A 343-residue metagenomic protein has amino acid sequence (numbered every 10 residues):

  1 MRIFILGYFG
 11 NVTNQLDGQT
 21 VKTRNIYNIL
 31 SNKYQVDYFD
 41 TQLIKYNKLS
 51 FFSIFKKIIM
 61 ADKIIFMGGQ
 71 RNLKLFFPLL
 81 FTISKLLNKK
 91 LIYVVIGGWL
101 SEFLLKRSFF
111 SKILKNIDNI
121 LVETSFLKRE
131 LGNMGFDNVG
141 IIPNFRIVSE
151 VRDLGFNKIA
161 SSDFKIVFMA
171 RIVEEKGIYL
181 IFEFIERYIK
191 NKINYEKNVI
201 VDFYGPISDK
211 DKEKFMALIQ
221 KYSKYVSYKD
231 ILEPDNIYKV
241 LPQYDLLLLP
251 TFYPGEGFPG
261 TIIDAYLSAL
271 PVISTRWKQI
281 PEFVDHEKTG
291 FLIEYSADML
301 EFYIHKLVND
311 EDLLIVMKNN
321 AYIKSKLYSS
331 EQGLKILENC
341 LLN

Functional and structural regions predicted by a protein language model:
F4-L6, N157-K176, I181-R187, V201-D202: Conserved donor-binding/catalytic core segment of Leloir-type glycosyltransferases
L43, M169, N198-E213: Glycosyltransferase donor-sugar binding loop
K115-D153: Donor nucleotide-sugar binding/catalytic pocket of nucleotide-sugar-dependent glycosyltransferases
E213-E233: Nucleotide-activated donor-binding/catalytic signature segment of Leloir-type glycosyltransferases, i.e., the conserved
P242-E256, L270: Acidic donor-binding loop of glycosyltransferase active sites
L267, P271-S274, V284: Short hydrophobic beta-strand element within catalytic cores of glycosyltransferases and related nucleotide-activated
H286-E287, F291-D298, K306-D312: Conserved acidic donor-binding segment of nucleotide-sugar-dependent glycosyltransferases
M299, K306, L313-L327: A short, well-ordered alpha-helix in the C-terminal region of glycosyltransferases
